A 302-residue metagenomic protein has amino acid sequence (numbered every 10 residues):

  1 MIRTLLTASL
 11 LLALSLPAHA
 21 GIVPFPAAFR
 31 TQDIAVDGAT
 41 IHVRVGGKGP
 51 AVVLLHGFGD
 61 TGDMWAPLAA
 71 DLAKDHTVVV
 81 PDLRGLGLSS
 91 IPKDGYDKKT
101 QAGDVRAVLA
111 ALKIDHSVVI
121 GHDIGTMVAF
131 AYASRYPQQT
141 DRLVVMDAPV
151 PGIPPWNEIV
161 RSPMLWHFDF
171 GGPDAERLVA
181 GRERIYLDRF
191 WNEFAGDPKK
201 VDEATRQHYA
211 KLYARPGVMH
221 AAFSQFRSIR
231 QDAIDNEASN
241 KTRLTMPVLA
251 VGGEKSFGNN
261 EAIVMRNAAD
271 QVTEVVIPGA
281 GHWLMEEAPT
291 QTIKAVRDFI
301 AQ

Functional and structural regions predicted by a protein language model:
M1-L6: Bacterial N-terminal signal peptides that target proteins for export
T7-P17: Bacterial N-terminal signal peptides
G21-R30, A39-I41, A51, L86-I120 (+4 more regions): Flexible "cap/lid" subdomain of the alpha/beta-hydrolase fold that forms the substrate-access gate
A39, V45-L88: Conserved HGGG/HGGXW glycine-rich cap/lid loop of the alpha/beta-hydrolase fold
L55, P81, V251-G253, I277-A280: Short hydrophobic "strand-cap" motifs at the C-terminus of beta-strands
A280-P289, I293: Catalytic histidine-centered segment of alpha/beta-hydrolase-like enzymes
